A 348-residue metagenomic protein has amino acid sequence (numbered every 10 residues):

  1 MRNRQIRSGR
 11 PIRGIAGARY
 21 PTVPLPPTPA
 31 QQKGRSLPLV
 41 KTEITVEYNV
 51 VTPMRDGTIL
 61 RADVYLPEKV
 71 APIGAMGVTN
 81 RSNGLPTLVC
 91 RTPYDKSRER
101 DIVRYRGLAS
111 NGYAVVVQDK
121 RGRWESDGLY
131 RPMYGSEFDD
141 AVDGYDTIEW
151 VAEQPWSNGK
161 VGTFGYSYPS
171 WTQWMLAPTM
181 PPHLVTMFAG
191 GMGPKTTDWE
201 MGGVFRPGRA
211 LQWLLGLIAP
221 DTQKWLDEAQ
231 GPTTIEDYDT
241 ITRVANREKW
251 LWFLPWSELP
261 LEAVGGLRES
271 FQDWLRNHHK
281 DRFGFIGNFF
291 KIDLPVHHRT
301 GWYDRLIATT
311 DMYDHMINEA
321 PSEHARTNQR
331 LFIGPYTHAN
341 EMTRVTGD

Functional and structural regions predicted by a protein language model:
R2-T22, R35, S110, M175-K291: Accessory cap/linker subdomain of secreted extracellular hydrolases
Q32-N83: N-terminal cap/lid segment of alpha/beta-hydrolase-fold proteins
I59, N83-T87, N111-A114, S157-K160 (+3 more regions): Loop/turn elements at helix/coil->beta-strand transitions in domains of secreted/extracellular proteins
K69-A152, M201-G203, T343-G347: Cap/lid segment of the alpha/beta-hydrolase catalytic domain
P155-Y168: Alpha/beta-hydrolase fold nucleophile elbow
T163-G165, G190, R299: Short beta-strand immediately N-terminal to the catalytic nucleophile in serine-hydrolase-like folds
G165-M175, L306: Glycine-rich nucleophile elbow surrounding the catalytic serine of serine-hydrolase chemistry
F271-D348: C-terminal subdomain of alpha/beta-hydrolase-fold enzymes, centered on the catalytic histidine and its supporting
